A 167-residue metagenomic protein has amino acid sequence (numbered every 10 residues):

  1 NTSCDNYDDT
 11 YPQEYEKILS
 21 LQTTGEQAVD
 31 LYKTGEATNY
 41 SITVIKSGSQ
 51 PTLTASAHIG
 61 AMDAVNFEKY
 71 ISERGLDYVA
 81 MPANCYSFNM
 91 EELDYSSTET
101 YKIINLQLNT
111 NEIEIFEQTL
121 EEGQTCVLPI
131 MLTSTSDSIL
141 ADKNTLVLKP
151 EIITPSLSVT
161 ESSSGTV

Functional and structural regions predicted by a protein language model:
N1-S3: Sec-dependent bacterial lipoprotein signal peptides
D5-I103, E112-V167: Acidic/polar, low-complexity intrinsically disordered N-terminal segments immediately downstream of a Sec signal
L108-T110: Localized edge beta-strand/strand-to-loop motifs within extracellular or lumenal beta-rich domains
